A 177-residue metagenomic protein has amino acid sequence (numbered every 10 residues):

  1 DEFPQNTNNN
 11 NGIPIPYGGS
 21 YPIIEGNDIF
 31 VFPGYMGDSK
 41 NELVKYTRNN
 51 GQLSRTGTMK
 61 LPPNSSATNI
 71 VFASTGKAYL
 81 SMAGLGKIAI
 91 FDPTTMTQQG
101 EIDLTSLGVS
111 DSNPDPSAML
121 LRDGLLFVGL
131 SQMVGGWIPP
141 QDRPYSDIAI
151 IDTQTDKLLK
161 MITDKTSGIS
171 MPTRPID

Functional and structural regions predicted by a protein language model:
D1-E2, Y46-R48, F91, I151: Hydrophobic/aromatic beta-strand positions that recur at structurally equivalent sites within the blades
F3-I15, Q52-L61, T97-V109, K157-M171: A short beta-strand motif characteristic of beta-propeller blades
P14-N27, N64-A73, D111-L120, G168-D177: Repeated scaffold domains used in trafficking and secretory/extracellular systems, primarily beta-propellers
D28-F32, K77-L80, L126-F127: Conserved beta-propeller blade signature
G34-Y35, G129-D147: Short, conserved, GDST-rich strand-edge loop motifs in beta-rich repeat architectures
E42-V44, K87-A89, S146-A149: A short loop-to-beta-strand structural motif that recurs across blades of beta-propeller domains
T58-T75, S81-A89, P93-R122: Asp-box/WD-like beta-propeller blade repeats and closely related beta-sheet repeat scaffolds
D92, Q141-D156: Beta-propeller blade signature
